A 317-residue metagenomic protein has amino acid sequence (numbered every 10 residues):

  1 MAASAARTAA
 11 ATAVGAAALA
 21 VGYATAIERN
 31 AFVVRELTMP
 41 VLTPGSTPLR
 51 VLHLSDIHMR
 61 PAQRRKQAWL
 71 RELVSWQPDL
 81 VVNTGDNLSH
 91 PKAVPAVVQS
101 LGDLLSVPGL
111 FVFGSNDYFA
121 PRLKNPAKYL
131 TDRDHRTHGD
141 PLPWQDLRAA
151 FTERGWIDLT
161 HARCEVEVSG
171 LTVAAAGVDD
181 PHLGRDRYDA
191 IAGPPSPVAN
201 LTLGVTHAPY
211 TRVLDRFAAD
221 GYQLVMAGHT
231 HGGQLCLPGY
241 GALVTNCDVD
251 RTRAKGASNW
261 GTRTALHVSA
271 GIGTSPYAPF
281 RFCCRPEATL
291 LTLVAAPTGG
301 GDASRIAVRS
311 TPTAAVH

Functional and structural regions predicted by a protein language model:
M1-V14, I27-V33, L37-G45, Q63 (+3 more regions): Short amphipathic, positively biased membrane-proximal segments that drive organelle/inner-membrane targeting
V14-V34, W260-H317: Acidic, His/Gly-rich catalytic cores of divalent-metal-dependent hydrolytic chemistry
A17-S100: N-terminal active-site segment of His-dependent metallophosphoesterases
H53-S55, L80-D86, P108-S115, L159-H161 (+3 more regions): Active-site neighborhood of phospho(di)ester-bond hydrolases with catalytic His/Asp-centered motifs
M59-R64, L88-K92, N116-L123, L159-S169 (+5 more regions): Active-site environment of divalent metal-dependent phosphoester hydrolases
R65-E167: Core catalytic region of metal-dependent phosphoesterases/phosphodiesterases, especially metallo-beta-lactamase-like
L123-W156, T160-A162, V168-D215, A278-R281: Binuclear metal-dependent hydrolase catalytic cores centered on His/Asp/Glu-rich metal-binding motifs
P209-T292, P297-T298: Conserved beta-sheet core of the metallophosphoesterase superfamily
